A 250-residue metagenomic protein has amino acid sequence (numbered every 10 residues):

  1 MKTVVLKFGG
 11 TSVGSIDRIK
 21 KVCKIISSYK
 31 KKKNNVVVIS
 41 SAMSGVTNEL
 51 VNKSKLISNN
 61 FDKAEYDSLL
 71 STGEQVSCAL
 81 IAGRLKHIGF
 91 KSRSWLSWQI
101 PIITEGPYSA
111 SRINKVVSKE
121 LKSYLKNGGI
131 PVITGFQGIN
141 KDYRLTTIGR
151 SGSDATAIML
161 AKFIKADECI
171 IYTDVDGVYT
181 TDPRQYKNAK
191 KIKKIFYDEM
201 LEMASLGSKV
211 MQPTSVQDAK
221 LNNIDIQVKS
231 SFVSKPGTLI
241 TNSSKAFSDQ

Functional and structural regions predicted by a protein language model:
M1-Q217: Nucleotide/pyrophosphate-binding catalytic subdomain
M43, V175-G177, I224-I226, S230-K235 (+1 more regions): Glycine-rich beta-alpha junction loops
S54-L56, K220-L221, S243-K245: Short, solvent-exposed amphipathic alpha-helical segments in soluble enzyme and RNA/protein-processing domains
S94, M200, I226-V228, I240: Generic structural hydrophobic/aromatic packing signal, biased to beta-strands
S208-T214, D218-P236: Conserved glycine-bearing catalytic or ligand-binding loops at nucleotide- and phosphate-handling centers of large
L239-Q250: A conserved regulatory-domain signal marking ACT and ACT-like small-molecule sensing domains and adjacent regulatory
